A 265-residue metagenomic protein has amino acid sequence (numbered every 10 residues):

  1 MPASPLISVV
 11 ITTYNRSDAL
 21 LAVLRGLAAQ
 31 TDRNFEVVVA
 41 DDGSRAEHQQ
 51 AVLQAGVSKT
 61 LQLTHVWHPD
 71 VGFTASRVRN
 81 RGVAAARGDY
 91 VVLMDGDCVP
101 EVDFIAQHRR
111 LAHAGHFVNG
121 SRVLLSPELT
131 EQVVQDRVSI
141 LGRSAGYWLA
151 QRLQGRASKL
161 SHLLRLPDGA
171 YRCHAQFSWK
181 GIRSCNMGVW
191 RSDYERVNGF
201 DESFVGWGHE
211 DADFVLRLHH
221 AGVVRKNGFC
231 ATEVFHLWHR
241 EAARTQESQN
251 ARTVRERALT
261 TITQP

Functional and structural regions predicted by a protein language model:
P5-S8, E36, D213: Cell-envelope/extracellular polymer assembly enzymes that use nucleotide-activated donors
L21, A46-A55, D103: Acidic helix N-cap motif at the loop->helix transition within catalytic regions of sugar-transfer enzymes
R25-N34: Short, acidic, metal-binding catalytic loop of nucleotide-sugar glycosyltransferases
N34-S44, T64-H68: Short beta-strand/loop segment that forms part of the nucleotide-sugar
P69-A86, D103: Glycine-rich, basic loop-to-helix element that forms the pyrophosphate-binding segment of sugar-nucleotide handling
V91: Short aromatic/hydrophobic "clamp" motif used to bind/position activated sugar donors
D103-R152: Conserved donor NDP-sugar-binding/catalytic core segment of glycosyltransferases
G181-N198, V205-V223, F229: A short, conserved alpha-helix in the catalytic core of glycosyltransferases
